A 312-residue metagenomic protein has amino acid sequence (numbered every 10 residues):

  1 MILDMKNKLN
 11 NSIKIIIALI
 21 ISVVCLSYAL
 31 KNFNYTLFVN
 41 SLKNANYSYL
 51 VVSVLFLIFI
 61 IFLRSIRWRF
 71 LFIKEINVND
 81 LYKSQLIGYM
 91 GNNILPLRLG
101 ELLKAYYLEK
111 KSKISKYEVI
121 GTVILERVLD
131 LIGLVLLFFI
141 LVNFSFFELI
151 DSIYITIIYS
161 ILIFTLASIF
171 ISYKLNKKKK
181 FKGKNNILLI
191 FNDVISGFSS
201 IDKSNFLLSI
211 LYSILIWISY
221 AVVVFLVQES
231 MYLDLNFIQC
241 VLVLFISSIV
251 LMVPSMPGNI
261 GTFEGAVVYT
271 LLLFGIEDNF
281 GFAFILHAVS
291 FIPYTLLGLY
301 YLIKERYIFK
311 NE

Functional and structural regions predicted by a protein language model:
M1-L86, F144, L149-M252, V289-E312: Predominantly cytoplasmic-facing regulatory/coupling regions of multi-pass membrane proteins
F72, K83-K113: Extended non-transmembrane interhelical loops and adjacent amphipathic helices of multipass membrane proteins
D80-K83, E101-L102, I114-V128, I276-I285: Membrane-interface alpha-helices at helix entry/exit sites of multi-pass transporters
G91-L95, I120-N143, F284-L296: Membrane-embedded alpha-helical segments of transport systems, primarily multispan ion/solute transporters
G91-L97, F245-E264: Transmembrane alpha-helix interface/packing and boundary motifs in multi-pass membrane proteins, characterized by
G100, N176-K182, N259-F263: A cytosolic-side transmembrane-helix exit/cap motif
L108-Y117, L242, S247, E264-F282 (+1 more regions): Interfacial segments of multi-pass membrane proteins
F138-V142, G265-A266, T270, L297-K304: Hydrophobic transmembrane alpha-helices of multi-pass, membrane-embedded glycosylation machinery
